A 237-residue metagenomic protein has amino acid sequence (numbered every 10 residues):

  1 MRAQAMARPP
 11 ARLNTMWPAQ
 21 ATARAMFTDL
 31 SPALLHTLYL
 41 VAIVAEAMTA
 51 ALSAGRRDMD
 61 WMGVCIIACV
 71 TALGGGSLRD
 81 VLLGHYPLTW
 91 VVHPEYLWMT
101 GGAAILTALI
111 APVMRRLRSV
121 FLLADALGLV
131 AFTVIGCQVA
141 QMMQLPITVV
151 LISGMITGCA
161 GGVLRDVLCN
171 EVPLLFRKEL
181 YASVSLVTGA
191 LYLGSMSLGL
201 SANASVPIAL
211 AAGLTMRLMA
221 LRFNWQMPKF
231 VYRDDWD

Functional and structural regions predicted by a protein language model:
M26-L34, V81-V91, G136-V149, G194-S205: Helix-coil boundary and interhelical linker segments in multi-pass alpha-helical membrane proteins
S31-I43, L88-G102, P146-G158: Structural signature of hydrophobic alpha-helical transmembrane segments
H36-T49, I67-V70: The first (N-terminal) embedded transmembrane alpha-helix
A47-R57, D80, I105-R118, V163-L174 (+1 more regions): C-terminal ends of transmembrane helices
M62-V70, H93-L97, R118-L129, S153 (+2 more regions): Cytoplasmic-side transmembrane-helix entry/capping segments in multi-pass membrane proteins
I67-G75, E95, M99-A103, T107 (+8 more regions): Alpha-helical transmembrane segments in multi-pass membrane proteins
G102-V139: Ordered, amphipathic secondary-structure segments that act as subunit-interaction surfaces in large macromolecular
F230-D237: Short, highly charged, low-complexity non-transmembrane loops/tails of multi-pass membrane proteins
